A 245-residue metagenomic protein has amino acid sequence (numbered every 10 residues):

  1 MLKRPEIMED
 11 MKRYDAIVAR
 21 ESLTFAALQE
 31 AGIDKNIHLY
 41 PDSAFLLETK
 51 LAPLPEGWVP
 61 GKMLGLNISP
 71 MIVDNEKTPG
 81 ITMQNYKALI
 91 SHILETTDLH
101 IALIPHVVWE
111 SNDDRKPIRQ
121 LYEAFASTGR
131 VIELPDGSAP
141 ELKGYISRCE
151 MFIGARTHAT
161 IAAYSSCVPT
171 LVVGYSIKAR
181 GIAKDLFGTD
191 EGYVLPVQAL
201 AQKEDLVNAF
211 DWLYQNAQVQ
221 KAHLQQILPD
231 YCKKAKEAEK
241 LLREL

Functional and structural regions predicted by a protein language model:
M1-L245: Active-site anion-handling motifs in enzyme catalytic cores
